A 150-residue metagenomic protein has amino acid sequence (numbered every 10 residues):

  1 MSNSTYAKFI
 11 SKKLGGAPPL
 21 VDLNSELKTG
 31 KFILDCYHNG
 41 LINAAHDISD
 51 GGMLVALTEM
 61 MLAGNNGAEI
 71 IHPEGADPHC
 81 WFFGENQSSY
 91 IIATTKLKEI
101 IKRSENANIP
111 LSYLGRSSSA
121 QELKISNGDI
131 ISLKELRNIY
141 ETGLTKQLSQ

Functional and structural regions predicted by a protein language model:
M1-P18: Short, acidic (Asp/Glu-rich) active-site segment that either coordinates a divalent metal cofactor
G15-P18, K28-G30, L34-Q150: Glycine-/charge-enriched secondary-structure boundary and capping motifs
